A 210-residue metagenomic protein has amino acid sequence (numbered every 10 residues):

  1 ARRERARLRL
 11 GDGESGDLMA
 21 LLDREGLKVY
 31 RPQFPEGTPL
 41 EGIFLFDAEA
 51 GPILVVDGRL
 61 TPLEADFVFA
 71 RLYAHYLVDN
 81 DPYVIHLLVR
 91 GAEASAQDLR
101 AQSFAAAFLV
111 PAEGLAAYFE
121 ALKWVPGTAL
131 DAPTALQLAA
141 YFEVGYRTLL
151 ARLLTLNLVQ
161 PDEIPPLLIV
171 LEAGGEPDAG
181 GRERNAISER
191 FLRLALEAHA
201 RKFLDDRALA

Functional and structural regions predicted by a protein language model:
A1-A210: Active-site hotspot residues in diverse enzymes, especially metal/ion-binding acidic/histidine motifs
